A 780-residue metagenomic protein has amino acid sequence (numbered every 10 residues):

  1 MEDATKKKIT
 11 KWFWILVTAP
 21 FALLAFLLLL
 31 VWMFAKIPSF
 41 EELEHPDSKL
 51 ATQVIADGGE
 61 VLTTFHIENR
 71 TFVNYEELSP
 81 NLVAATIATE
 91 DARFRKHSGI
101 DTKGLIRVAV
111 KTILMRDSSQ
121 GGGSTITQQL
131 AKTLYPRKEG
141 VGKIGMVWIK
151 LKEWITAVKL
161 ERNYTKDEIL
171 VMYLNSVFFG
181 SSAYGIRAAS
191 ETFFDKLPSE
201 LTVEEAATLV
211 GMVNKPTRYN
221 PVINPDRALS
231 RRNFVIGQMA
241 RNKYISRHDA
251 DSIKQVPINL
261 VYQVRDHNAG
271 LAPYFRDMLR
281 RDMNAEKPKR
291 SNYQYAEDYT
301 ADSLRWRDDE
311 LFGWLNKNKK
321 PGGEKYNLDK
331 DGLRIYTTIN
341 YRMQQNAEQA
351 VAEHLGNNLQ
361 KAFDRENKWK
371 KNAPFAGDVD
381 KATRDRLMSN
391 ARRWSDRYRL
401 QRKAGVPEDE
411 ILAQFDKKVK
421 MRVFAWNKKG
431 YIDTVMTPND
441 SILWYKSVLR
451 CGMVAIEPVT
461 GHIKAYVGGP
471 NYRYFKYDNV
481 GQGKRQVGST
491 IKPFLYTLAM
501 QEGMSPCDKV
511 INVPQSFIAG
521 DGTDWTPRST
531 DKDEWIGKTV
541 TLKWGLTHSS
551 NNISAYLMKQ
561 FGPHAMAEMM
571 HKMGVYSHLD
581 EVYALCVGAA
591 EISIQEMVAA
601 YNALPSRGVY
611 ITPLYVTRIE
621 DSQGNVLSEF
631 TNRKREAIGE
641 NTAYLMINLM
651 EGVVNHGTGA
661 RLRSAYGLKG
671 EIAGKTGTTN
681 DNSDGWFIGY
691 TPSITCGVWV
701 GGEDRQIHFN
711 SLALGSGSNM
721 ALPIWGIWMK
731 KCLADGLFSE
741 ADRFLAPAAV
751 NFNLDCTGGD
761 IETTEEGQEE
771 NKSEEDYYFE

Functional and structural regions predicted by a protein language model:
M1-I55, R93, I113-R116, N358: N-terminal type II signal-anchor transmembrane helix that functions as the membrane-insertion/stop-transfer segment
K49-A51, I55-W306, F312-L315, P321-E324 (+4 more regions): Peptidoglycan glycan-strand catalytic modules in the bacterial/periplasmic cell-wall system
T71-E76, I335, Y445-C451, Y474-F494 (+2 more regions): Short active-site loop at a secondary-structure junction that contains or immediately precedes the catalytic residue(s)
R95-L105, Y184-I186, S246-D251, M500-D521 (+2 more regions): Short, well-structured active-site flanking segments
S124-I126, K143, L197, E205-T208 (+4 more regions): Extracytoplasmic/periplasmic proteins that interact with beta-lactams or build/remodel peptidoglycan
T125-I126, L134-G142, M146, I339 (+4 more regions): Active-site-adjacent helix/loop patches that line small-molecule binding or acyl-intermediate pockets
P257, Q482-T539, T612-L627: Short, glycine/proline-biased beta-turn/loop segments that scaffold the active-site neighborhood
P273, T337, Y341-N357, N390-E457 (+6 more regions): A penicillin-recognizing enzyme superfamily signal
